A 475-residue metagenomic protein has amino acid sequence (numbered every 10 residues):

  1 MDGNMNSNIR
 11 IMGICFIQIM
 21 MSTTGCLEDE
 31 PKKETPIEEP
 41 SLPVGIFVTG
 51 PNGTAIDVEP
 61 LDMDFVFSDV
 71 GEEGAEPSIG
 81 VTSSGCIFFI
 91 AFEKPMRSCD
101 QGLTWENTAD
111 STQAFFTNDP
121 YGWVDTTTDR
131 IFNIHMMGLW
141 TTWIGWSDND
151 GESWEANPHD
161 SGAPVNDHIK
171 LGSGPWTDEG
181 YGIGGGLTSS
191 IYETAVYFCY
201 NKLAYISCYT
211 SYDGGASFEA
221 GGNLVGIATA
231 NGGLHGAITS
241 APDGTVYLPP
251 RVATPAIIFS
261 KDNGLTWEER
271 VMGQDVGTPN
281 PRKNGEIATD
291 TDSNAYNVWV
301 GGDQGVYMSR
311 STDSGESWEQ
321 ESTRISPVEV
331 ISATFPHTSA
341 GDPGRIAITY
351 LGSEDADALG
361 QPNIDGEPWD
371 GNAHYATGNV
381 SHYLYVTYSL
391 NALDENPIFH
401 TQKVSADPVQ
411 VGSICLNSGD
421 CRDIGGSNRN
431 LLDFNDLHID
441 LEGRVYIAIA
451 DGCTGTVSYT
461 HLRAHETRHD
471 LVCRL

Functional and structural regions predicted by a protein language model:
M1-V44: Secretory targeting signatures
E39-P60: Blade/loop signatures of beta-propeller domains
D57-R310, S317-P327, P336-T349, D357 (+4 more regions): Mobile, glycine-rich extracellular loop/lid and propeptide segments that shape or gate substrate/ligand access
P327-F335, H400-N435: Conserved blade-ending motifs and adjacent loop-strand segments that build the rim/top face of beta-propeller domains
T334-V404: Loop/turn-rich, solvent-exposed surfaces of beta-rich toroidal or solenoidal domains
T460-H469: Conserved small/polar residues in nucleotide/adenosyl-binding loops
L471-L475: Hydrophobic alpha-helical segments, chiefly the membrane-spanning helices and signal/signal-anchor peptides
